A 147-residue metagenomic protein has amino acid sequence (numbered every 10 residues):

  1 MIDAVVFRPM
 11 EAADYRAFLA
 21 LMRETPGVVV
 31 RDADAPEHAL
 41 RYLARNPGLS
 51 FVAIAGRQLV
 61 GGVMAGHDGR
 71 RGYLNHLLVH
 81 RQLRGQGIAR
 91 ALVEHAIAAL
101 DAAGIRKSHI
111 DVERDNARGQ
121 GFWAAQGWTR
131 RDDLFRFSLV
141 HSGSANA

Functional and structural regions predicted by a protein language model:
M1-D3: Basic/polar N-terminal segments that are highly enriched at the extreme N-terminus, encompassing both cleavable
V5, P9-N75, H80, V93-H95 (+3 more regions): Acetyl-CoA-dependent GNAT
A53, G85-R90: Glycine-rich acyl-CoA binding loop
R81, I110-G119, S138-S142: Conserved beta-strand-loop-alpha-helix junction that forms the acyl-donor binding cleft
L100-V112: Conserved GNAT acetyl-CoA-binding A-motif
W123: Conserved active-site tyrosine of GNAT-family acetyltransferases
G127: Active-site-proximal glycine-rich helix-loop-beta segment
S144-A147: Short, charged/polar, Gly/Pro-enriched secondary-structure boundary elements
